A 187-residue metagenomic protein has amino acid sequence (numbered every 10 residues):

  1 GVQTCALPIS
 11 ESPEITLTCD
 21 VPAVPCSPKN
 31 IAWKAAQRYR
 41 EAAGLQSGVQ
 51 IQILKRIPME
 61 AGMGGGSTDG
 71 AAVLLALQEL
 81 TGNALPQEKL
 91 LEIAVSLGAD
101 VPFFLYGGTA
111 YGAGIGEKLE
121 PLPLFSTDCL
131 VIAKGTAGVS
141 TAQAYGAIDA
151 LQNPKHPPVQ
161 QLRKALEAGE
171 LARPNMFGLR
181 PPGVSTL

Functional and structural regions predicted by a protein language model:
G1-L7: Short, small-residue-biased leader/transition segments that mark boundaries at the very start of proteins
P8-Y39: Glycine-rich, flexible beta-strand/loop modules in the N-terminal catalytic cores of phosphate-handling
K29-P58: Helix-rich "cap/lid" substructures immediately adjacent to catalytic or cofactor-binding pockets
A32, A61-Q87, F103: DPxDG-like acidic metal-binding loop motif
E41-Q52, A76-S96: Phosphate-handling active-site elements
G82-P123: Glycine/threonine-rich beta-strand-loop-alpha-helix active-site module that forms ligand/phosphate-binding
Y106, Y111-L187: Conserved, helical-rich catalytic subdomain that frames metal- and/or nucleotide-binding sites in enzyme alpha/beta
